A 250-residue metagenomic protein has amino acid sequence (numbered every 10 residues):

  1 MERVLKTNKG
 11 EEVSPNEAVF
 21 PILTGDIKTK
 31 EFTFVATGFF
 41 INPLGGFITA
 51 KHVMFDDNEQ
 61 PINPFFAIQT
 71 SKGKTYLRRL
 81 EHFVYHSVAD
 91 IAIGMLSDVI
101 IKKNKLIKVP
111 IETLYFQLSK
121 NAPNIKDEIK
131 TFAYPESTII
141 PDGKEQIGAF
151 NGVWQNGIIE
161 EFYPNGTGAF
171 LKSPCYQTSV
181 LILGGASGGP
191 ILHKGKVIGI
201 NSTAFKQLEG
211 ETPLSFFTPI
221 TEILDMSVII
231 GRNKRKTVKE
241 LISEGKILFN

Functional and structural regions predicted by a protein language model:
M1-T37, F47-A50, A89-A92: N-terminal activation segment of mature serine protease catalytic domains
P15-E31, K103-T113, D142-K236: Active-site region of chymotrypsin-like
E31-V35, N42-A89, V99: Catalytic-histidine neighborhood of serine endopeptidases, predominantly the chymotrypsin-like S1/PA family
T37-F39, I158: Residues located in well-ordered beta-strands
I41-N42, P123, L192: Short, well-ordered loop/turn sites that connect or cap secondary structure elements
F83-H86, S227-N250: Cysteine/selenocysteine-centered motifs that mediate thiol-based redox chemistry or coordinate metal-sulfur cofactors
Y115-F150: Short glycine/Trp-rich loop-beta-loop segment that forms part of the substrate-binding cleft
